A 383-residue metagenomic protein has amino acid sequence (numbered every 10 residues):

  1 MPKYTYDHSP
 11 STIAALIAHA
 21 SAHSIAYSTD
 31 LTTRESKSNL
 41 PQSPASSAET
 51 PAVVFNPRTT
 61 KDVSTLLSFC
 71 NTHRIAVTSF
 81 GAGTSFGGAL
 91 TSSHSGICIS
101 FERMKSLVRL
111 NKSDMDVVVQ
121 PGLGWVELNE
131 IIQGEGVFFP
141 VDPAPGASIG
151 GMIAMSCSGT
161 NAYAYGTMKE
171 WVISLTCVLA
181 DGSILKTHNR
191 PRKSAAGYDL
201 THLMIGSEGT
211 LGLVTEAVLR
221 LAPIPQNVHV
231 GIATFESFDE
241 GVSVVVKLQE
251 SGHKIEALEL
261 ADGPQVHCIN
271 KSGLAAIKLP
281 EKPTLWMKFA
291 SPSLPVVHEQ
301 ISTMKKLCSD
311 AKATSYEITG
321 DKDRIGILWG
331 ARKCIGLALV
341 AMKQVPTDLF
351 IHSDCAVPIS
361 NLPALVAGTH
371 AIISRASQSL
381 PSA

Functional and structural regions predicted by a protein language model:
M1-S68, T84-M115, Q265-L274, K322-H352 (+1 more regions): N-terminal flexible segment immediately upstream of the FAD-binding catalytic core in FAD-dependent oxidoreductases
L31-S38, P223, T234, V242-A383: C-terminal substrate-recognition/cap domain of FAD-linked oxidoreductases
G81-T84, A144, L260-G263: Short, ordered loop/turn segments at secondary-structure junctions
I99, R103, I173-C177, N189 (+6 more regions): Short beta-strand elements
S106-E259: FAD-binding subdomain of flavoenzyme oxidoreductases
